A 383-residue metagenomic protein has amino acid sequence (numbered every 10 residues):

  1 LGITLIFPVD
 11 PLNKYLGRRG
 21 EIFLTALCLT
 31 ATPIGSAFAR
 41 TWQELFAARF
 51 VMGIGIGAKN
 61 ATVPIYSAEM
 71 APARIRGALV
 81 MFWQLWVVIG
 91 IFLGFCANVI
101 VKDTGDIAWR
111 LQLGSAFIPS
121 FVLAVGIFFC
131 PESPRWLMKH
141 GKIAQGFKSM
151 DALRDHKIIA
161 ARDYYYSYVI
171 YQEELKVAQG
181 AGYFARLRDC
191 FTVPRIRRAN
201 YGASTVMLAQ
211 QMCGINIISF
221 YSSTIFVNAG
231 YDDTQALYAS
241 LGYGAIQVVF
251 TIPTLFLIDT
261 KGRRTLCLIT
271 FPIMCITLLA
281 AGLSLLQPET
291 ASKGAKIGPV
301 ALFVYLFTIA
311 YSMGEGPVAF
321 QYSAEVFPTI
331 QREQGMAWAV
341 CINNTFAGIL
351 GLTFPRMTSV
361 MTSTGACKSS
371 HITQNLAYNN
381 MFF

Functional and structural regions predicted by a protein language model:
L1-D155, Q172-F383: Alpha-helical transmembrane bundle of multi-pass membrane proteins
A160-Q172: Short, well-structured alpha-helical segments
